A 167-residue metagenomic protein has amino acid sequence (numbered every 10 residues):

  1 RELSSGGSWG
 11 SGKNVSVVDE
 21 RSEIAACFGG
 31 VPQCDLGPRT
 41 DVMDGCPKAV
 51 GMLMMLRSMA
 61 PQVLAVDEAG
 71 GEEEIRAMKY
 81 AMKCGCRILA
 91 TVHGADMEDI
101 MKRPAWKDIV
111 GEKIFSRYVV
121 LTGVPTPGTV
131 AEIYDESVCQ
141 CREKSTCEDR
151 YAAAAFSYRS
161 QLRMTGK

Functional and structural regions predicted by a protein language model:
R1: Acidic/glycine-rich phosphate/pyrophosphate-binding loops and surrounding catalytic core that coordinate Mg2+
S4-M55: P-loop NTPase switch/communication element
V17, D41-D44, A90, V120 (+1 more regions): Structural signal for conserved beta-strand scaffold positions within catalytic alpha/beta enzyme cores
D19, D67-E68, D135: Acidic side chains
I24-C27, E98-M101, T126-V130: Switch/connector loops and helix/strand junctions flanking conserved nucleotide-binding motifs in nucleotide-processing
C27, C34, C46, C84-C86 (+2 more regions): Generic recognition of cysteine residues
M59-V119, G123: Conserved P-loop NTPase nucleotide-binding/switch module
S116-K167: Conserved P-loop NTPase
